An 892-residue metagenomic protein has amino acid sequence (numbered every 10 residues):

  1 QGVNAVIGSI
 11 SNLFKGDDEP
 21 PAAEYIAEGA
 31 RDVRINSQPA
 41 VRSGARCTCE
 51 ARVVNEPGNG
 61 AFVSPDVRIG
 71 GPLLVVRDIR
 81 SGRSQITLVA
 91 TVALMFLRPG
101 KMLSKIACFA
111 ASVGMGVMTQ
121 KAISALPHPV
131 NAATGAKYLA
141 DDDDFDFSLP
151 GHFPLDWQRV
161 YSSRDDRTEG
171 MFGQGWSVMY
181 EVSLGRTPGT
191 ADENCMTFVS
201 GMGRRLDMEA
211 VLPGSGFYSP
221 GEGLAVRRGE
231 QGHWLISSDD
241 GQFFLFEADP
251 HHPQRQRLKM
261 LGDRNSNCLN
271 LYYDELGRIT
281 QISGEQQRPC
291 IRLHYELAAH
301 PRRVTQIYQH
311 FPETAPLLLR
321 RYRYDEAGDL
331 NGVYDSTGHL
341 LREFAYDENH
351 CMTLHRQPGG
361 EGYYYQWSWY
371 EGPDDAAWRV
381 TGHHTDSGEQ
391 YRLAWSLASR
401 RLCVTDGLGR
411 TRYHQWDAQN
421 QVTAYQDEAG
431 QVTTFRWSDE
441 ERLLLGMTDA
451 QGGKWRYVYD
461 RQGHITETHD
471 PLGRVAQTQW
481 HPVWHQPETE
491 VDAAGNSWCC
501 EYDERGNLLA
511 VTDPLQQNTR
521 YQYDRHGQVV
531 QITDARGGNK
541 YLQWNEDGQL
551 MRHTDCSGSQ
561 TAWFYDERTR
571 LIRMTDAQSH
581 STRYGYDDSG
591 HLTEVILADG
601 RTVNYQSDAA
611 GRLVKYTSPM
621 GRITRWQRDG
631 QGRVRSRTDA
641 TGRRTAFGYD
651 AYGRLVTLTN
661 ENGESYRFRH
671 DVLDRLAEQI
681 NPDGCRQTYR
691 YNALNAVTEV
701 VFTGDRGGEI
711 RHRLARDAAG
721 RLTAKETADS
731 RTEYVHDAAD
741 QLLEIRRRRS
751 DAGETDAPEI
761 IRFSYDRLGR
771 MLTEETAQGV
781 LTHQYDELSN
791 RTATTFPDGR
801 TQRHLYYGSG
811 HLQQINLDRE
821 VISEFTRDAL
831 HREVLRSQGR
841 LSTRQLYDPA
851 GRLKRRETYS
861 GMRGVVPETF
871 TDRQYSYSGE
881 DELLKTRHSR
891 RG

Functional and structural regions predicted by a protein language model:
Q1, V33-C49, V67, A132 (+6 more regions): Long, contiguous hydrophobic alpha-helical segments, chiefly transmembrane helices and signal peptides
Q1-F109, N270-L271, C290-I291, A315-Y322 (+1 more regions): Intrinsically disordered, low-complexity proline/glycine-rich segments
G8-D17, R167-P188: Charged, amphipathic alpha-helical segments
E19-P21, D143-F145, T353, T434: Generic recognition of flexible, low-complexity loop/linker segments
G29, V63, F153, R204 (+1 more regions): Residues that flank catalytic or metal-binding motifs in active/ligand-binding sites
A90-D166: Intrinsically disordered, low-complexity segments enriched in small residues
L139-D144, M179, S183-G185, A191-E193: Short alpha-helical segments and helix-capping/turn motifs at coil-helix boundaries
W157, S163, Q174, G185-G892: Extended charged/polar low-complexity repeat regions
